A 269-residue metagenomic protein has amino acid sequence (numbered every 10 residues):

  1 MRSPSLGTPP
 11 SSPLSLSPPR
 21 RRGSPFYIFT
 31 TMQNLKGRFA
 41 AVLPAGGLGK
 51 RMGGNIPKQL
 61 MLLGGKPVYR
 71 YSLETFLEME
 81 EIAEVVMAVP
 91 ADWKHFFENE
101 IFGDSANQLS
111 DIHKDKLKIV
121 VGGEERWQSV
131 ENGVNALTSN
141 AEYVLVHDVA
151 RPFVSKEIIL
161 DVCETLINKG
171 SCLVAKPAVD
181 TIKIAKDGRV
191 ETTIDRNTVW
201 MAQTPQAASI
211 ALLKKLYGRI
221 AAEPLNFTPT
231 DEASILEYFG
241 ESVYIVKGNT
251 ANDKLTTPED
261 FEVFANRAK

Functional and structural regions predicted by a protein language model:
G7-P10, S17-R20: Intrinsic, low-complexity polybasic segments
F26-F29: Aromatic (phenylalanine/tyrosine) cluster motif
Q33-G37, W200-K269: Conserved alpha/beta core of the MobA/IspD/sugar-nucleotide pyrophosphorylase nucleotidyltransferase superfamily
N34-F96: N-terminal glycine-rich phosphate-binding loop and ensuing alpha1 helix
F39, K116-K118, V199: Short, conserved active-site loop motifs that form the nucleotide-linked donor/cofactor pocket
L62, F153, T193, A207 (+1 more regions): Short aromatic/basic micro-patch
A83-M87, A91-D115: Acidic donor-binding segment of Leloir-type glycosyltransferases
K116-K118, E124-K186, Q203, A208: Conserved beta-loop-beta/alpha segment of the NTase-like Rossmann-fold superfamily that binds/positions NTPs
